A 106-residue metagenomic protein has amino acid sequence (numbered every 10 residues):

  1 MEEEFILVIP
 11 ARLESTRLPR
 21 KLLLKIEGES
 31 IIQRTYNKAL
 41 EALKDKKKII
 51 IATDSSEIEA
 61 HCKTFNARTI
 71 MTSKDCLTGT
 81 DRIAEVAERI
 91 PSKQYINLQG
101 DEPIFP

Functional and structural regions predicted by a protein language model:
E3-I50: N-terminal glycine-rich phosphate-binding loop and ensuing alpha1 helix
K44, I50, S56-P106: Short phosphate-binding loop-to-helix
